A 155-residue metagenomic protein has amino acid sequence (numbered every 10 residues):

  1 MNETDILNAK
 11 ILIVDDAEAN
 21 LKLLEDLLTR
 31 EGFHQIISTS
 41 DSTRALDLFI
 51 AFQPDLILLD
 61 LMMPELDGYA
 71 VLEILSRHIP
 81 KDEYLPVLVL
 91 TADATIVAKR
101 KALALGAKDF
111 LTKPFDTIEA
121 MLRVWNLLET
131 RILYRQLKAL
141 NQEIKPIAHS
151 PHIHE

Functional and structural regions predicted by a protein language model:
M1-L12, Q136-E155: Non-catalytic signal-transmission and effector/linker regions of two-component phosphorelay proteins
E18-I37: Two-component/phosphorelay signaling modules centered on CheY-like receiver
A19, S40-R44, M62, D67-E73: Acidic catalytic/metal-coordinating carboxylates
S38-L56: Acidic, metal-coordinating helix/loop segments flanking the phosphotransfer/catalytic sites of two-component signaling
D47, Y69-D82: Short amphipathic alpha-helix used as the core "switch/output" element in two-component signaling
F115-V124, L128, I132: C-terminal output helix
